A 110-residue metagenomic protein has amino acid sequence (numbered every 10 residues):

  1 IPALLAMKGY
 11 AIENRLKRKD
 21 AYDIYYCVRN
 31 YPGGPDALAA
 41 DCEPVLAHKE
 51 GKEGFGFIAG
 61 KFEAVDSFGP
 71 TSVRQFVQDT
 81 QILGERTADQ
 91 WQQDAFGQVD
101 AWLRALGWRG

Functional and structural regions predicted by a protein language model:
I1-K49, F57-G60, F68-R74, E85 (+2 more regions): Catalytic cores of NTP-dependent nucleotidyl/adenyl transfer enzymes across multiple folds
Q81: Conserved catalytic-core helix/loop/strand module for nucleotide-ribose chemistry
R104-G110: C-terminal accessory/interaction regions of large nucleic acid-associated machines
